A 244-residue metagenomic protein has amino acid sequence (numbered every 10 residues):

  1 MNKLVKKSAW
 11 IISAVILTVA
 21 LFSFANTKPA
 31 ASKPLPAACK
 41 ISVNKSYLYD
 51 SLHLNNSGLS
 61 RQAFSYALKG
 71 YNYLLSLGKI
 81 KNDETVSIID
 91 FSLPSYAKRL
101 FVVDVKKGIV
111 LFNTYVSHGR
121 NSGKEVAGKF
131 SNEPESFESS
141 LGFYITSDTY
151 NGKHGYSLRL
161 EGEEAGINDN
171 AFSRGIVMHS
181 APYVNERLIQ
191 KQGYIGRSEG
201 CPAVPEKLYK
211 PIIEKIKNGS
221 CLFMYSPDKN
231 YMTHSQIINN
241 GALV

Functional and structural regions predicted by a protein language model:
M1-P34: Bacterial Sec-dependent N-terminal signal peptides
A30-E199, E206-S220, K229-V244: Cell wall/extracellular polymer interaction/catalysis modules
